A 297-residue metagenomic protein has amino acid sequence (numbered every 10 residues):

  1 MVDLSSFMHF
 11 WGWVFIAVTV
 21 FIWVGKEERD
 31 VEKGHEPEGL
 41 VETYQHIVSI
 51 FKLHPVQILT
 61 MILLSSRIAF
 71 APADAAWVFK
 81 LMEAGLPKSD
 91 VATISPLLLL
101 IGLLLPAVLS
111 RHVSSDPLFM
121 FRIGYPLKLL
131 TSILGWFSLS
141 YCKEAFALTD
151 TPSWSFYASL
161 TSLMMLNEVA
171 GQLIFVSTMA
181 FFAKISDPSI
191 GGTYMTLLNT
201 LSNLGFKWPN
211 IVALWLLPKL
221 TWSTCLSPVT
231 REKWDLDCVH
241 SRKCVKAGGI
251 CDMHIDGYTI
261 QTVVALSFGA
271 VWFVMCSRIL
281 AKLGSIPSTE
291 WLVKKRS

Functional and structural regions predicted by a protein language model:
M1-P72, M82-K88, P106, S110 (+2 more regions): Intracellular loop-helix junctions on the cytosolic face of multi-pass helical membrane proteins
M1-W13, F119, L217-V271: A membrane-interface helix-boundary motif in multi-pass transporters
Q57-T60, W77-G102, F121-R122, A158 (+1 more regions): Loop-to-transmembrane helix entry
P72-L81, T178, F182: Hydrophobic/aromatic end-of-helix segments at the C-terminal termini of transmembrane alpha-helices
K88-S89, Y157-A158, P188-L201: Loop-to-transmembrane helix entry/capping segments in MFS-fold secondary transporters and related SLC/MFSD carriers
A92-D116, G124-W136, F206-N210: Transmembrane alpha-helices of Major Facilitator/SLC transporters
P126-S153: C-terminal ends and interior cores of transmembrane alpha-helices in multi-pass membrane transporters/permeases
A145-F181: Hydrophobic core of transmembrane alpha-helices in multi-pass small-molecule transporters, especially MFS/SLC-type
